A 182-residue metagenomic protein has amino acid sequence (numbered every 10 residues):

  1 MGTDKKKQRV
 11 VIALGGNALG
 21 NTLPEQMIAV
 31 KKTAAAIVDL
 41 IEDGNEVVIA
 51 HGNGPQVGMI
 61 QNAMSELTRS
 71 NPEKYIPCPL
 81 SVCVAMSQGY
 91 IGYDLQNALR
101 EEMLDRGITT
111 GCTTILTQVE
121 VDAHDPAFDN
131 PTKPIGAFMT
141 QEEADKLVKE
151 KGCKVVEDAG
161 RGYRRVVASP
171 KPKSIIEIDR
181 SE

Functional and structural regions predicted by a protein language model:
M1-N53, M59-R69, P79: N-terminal glycine-/serine-/threonine-rich phosphate-binding loop
N53-G54, V119: An acidic- and aromatic-residue-enriched active-site/binding cleft used to recognize and process polar
L67-E182: Ligand-binding beta-strand-loop-alpha-helix segment within the catalytic cores of soluble metabolic enzymes
